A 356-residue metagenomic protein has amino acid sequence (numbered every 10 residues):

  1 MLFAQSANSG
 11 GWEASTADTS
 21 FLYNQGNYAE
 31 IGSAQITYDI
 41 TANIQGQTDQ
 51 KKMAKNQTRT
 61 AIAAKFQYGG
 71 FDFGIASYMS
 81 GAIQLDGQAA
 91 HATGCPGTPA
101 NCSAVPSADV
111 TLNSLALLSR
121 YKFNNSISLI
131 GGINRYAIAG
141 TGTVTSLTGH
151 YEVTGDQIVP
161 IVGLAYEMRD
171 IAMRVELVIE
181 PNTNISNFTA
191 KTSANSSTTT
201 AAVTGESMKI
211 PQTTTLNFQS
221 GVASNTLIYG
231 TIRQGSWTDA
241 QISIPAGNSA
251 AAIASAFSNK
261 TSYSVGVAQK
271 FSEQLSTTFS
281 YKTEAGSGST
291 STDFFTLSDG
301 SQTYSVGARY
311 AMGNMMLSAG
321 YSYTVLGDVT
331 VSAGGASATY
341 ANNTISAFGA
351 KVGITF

Functional and structural regions predicted by a protein language model:
M1-S15: Cleavable N-terminal export/targeting peptides
L2, E30-G32, A63, K351: Residue-level detector of alpha-helical secondary structure
G10-G11, T41-I44, T48, Q67-F356: Outer-membrane beta-barrel porins/channels
F21-D39: Transmembrane beta-strand segments of Gram-negative outer membrane beta-barrel proteins
I31-Q35, F66, I75: Pocket-edge structural micro-motifs
I36-N56: Surface-exposed strand-loop-strand hairpins of Gram-negative outer-membrane beta-barrel proteins
R59-K65: A contiguous strand-loop segment
